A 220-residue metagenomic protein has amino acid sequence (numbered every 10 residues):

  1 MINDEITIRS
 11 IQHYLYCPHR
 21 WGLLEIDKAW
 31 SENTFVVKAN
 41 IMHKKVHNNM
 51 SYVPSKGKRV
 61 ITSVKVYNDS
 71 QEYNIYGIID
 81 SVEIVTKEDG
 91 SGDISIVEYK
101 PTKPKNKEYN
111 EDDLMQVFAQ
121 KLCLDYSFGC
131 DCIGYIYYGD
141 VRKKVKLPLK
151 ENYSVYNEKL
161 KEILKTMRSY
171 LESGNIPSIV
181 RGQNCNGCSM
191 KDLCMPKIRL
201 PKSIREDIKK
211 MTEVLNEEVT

Functional and structural regions predicted by a protein language model:
M1-I96, K103-K105, M115, P201 (+1 more regions): Metal-dependent nuclease catalytic cores that hydrolyze phosphodiester bonds in DNA/RNA, characterized by
D4-Q12, Y109-D112, N175-Q183: Structural motif
Q71, D125-T220: Metal-dependent nuclease catalytic regions and adjoining charged, substrate-binding loops involved in nucleic-acid end
Y99-K103, D140-V141: Short, histidine-centered active-site or binding-site loop motifs used for metal coordination, general acid-base
K105-Y109, V145-K146: A generic structural signal for short coil/turn motifs at secondary-structure boundaries
E108-M115, V155: Short alpha-helix boundary/capping segments
D112-L124: Short, charged, amphipathic alpha-helix that recurs within catalytic cores of restriction-modification and other
